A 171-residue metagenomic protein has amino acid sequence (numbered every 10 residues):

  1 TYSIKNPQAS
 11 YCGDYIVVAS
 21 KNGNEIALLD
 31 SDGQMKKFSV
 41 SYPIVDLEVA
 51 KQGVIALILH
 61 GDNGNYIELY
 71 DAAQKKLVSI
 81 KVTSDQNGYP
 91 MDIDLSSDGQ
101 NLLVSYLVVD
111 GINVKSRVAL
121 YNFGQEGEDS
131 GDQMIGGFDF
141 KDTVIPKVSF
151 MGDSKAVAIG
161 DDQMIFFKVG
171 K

Functional and structural regions predicted by a protein language model:
T1, D32-S39, K76-T83, D129-D139 (+1 more regions): A short beta-strand motif characteristic of beta-propeller blades
T1-N22, L28, K36, V40: N-terminal "mature head" segments of proteins
Y2-G13, Y42-G53, Q86-L95, G137-D153: Repeated scaffold domains used in trafficking and secretory/extracellular systems, primarily beta-propellers
I16, V54-A56, G99-L102, K155-A156: Hydrophobic beta-strand positions that form the internal "hydrophobic ladder" of WD40/Gbeta-like beta-propeller blades
A19, L57-H60, V104-L107, A158-G160: Residue-level marker for isolated small/hydroxyl-bearing positions within beta-strands of beta-sheet-rich domains
N24-L28, N63-L69, D110-N122, D161-G170: Structural motif
Q34-V54, I58-L59, G64-N65, K75-D92: Asp-box/WD-like beta-propeller blade repeats and closely related beta-sheet repeat scaffolds
P90-D142, P146-V148: Loop-centered beta-sheet repeat module
